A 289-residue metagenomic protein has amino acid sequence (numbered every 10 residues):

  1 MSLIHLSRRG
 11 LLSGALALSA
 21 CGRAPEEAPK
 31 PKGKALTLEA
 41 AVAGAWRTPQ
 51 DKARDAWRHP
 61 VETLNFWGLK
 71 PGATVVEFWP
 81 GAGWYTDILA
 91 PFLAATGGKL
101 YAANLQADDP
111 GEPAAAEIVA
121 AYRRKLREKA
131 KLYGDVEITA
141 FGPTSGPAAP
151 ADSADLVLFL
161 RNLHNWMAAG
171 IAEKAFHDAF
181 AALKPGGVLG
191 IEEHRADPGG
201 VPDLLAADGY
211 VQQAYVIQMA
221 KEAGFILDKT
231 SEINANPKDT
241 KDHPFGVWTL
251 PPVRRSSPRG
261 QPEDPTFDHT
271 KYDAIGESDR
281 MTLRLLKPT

Functional and structural regions predicted by a protein language model:
S2-L18: N-terminal secretory signal peptides and thylakoid transit peptides that target proteins across membranes
G22-A24: Bacterial signal peptide processing site
A41-T63: Class I SAM-dependent methyltransferase Rossmann-like catalytic core, especially the SAM/SAH-binding loop
A73-G81: Conserved class I S-adenosyl-L-methionine
A148-V157: A short acidic, Gly/Pro-enriched loop at the edge of an enzyme's catalytic core that lines a small-molecule cofactor
E173-P185: A short glycine-rich, Lys/Arg-flanked "PGG" loop and its adjoining helix->strand segment in the class I
G186-E193: Conserved beta-strand signature within the Rossmann-like core of class I S-adenosyl-L-methionine
H269-T289: C-terminal lobe and adjacent flexible extensions of AdoMet/dcAdoMet transferase-like proteins
